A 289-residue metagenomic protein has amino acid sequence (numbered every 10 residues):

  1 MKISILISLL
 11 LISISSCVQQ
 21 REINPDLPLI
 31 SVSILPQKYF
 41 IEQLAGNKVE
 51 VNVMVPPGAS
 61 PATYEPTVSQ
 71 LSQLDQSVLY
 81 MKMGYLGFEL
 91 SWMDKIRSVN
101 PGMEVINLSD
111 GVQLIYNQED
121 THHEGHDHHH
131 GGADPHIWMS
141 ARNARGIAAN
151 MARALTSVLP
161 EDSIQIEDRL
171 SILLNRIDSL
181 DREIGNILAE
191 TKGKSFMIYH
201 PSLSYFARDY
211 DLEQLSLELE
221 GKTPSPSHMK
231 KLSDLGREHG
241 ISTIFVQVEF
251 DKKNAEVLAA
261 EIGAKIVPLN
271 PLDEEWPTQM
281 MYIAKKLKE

Functional and structural regions predicted by a protein language model:
K2-S8: Sec-dependent signal peptide recognition, specifically the positively charged N-region followed immediately by
L10-C17: Hydrophobic h-region of N-terminal signal peptides that target proteins for export in Gram-negative bacteria
C17-E289: Extracytoplasmic metal-acquisition and chelation regions
